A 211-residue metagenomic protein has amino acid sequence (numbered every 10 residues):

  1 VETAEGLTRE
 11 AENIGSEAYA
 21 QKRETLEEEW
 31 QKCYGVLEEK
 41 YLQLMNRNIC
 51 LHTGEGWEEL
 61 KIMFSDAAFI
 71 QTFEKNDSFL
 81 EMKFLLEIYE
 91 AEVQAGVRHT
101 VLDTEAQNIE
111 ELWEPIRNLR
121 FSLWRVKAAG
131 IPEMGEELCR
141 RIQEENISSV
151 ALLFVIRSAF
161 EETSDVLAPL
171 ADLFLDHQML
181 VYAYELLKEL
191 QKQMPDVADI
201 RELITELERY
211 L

Functional and structural regions predicted by a protein language model:
A4, E10-A11, A18, L60 (+4 more regions): Alpha-helical solenoid scaffolds that mediate protein-protein interactions, centered on TPR/SEL1-like repeats but also
C33-L37, E81, W113-N118, K127-G135 (+2 more regions): Generic helix N-cap/helix-start motif at coil->alpha-helix transitions
